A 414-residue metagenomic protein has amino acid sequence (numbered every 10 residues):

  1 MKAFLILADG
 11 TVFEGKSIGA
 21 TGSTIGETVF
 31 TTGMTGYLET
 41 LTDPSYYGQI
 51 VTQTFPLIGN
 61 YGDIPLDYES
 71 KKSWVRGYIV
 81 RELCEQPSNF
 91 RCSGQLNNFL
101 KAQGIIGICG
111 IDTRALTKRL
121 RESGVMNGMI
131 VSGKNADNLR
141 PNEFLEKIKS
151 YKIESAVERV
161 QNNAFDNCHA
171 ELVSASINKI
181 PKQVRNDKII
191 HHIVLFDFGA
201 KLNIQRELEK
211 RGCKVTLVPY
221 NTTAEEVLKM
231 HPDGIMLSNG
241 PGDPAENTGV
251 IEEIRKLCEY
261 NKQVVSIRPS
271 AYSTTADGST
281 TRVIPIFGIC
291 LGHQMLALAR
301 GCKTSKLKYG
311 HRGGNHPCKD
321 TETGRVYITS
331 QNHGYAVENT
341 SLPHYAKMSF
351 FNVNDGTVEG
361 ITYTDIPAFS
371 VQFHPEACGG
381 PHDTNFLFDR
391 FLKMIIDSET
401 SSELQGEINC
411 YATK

Functional and structural regions predicted by a protein language model:
M1-E171, I177-K182, N186-M230, P244 (+3 more regions): RNA-binding accessory domains that recognize and position tRNA/RNA substrates
I106, H192, P285-F287, K303 (+1 more regions): Proline-centered loop/turn at the N-terminus of a beta-strand
D112, C290, H333, H374: Active-site glycine-centered loops adjacent to acidic/histidine catalytic or metal-binding residues that shape
H192-D197, T329-S330, F369-F373: Active-site-proximal beta-strand elements of phosphoester/diester hydrolases
M236: N-terminal Rossmann-like NAD(P) cofactor-binding module of classical short-chain dehydrogenase/reductase
N239-Y272, D277-I328, G334-A336, G380-I395: Cysteine-nucleophile active-site neighborhood
G324-I366, T413-K414: Catalytic beta-strand/loop cores that center a nucleophilic Ser/Cys/Thr and support acyl-enzyme chemistry
G360-I396: A glycine-centered loop/beta-turn motif at secondary-structure junctions
